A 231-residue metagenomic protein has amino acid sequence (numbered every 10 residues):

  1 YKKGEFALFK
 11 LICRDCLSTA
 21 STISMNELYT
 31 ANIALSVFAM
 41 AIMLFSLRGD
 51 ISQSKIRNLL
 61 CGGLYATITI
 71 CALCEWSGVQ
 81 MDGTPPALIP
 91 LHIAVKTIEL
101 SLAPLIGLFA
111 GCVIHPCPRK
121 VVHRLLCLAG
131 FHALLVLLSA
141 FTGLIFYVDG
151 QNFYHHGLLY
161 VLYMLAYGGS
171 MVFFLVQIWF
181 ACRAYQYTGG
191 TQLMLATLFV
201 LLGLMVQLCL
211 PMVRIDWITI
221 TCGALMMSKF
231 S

Functional and structural regions predicted by a protein language model:
K3-F9, A20: N-terminal amphipathic/hydrophobic targeting modules at extreme N-termini, encompassing cleavable Sec/SRP-type signal
C13-C16: Cysteine-centered motifs
S24-L35, L138-Q177, Q207-C209, V213: Extracellular-loop-to-transmembrane junctions of the mid-late helices
Y29-L88, H92-F109, L125-G143, L193-C209: Hydrophobic alpha-helical transmembrane segments of multi-pass membrane proteins
A41-S46, L108-V113, M164-Y185: Alpha-helical transmembrane segments in multipass membrane proteins, preferentially the mid-helix core
I51, Q80-A87, H115-K120, F141-Q151 (+2 more regions): Transmembrane helix-loop junctions in multipass membrane proteins, especially transporters and channels
A87-T97, G150-V161, D216-I220: Non-cytosolic membrane-interface motifs at loop->transmembrane helix junctions
R183-S231: Interfacial "cap-and-anchor" motif at the non-cytosolic start of specific transmembrane alpha-helices
